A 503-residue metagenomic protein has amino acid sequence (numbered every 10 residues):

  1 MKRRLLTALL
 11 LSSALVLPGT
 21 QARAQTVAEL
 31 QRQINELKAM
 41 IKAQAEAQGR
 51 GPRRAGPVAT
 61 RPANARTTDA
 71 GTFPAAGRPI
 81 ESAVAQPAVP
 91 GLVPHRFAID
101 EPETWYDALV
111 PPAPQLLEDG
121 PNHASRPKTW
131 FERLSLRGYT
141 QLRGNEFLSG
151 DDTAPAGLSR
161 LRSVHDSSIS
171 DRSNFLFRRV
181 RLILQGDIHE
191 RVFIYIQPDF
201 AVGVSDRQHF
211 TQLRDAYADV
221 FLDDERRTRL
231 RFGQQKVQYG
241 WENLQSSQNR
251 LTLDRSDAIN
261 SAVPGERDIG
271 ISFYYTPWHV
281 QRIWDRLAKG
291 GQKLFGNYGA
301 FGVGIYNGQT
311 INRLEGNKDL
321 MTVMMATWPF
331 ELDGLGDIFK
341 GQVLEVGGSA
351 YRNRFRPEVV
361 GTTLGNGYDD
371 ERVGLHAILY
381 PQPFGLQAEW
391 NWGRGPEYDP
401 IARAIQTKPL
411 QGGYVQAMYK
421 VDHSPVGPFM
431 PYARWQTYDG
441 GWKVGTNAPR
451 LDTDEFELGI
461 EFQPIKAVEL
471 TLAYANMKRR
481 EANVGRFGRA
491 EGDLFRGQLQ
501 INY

Functional and structural regions predicted by a protein language model:
M1-L9: Bacterial N-terminal signal peptides that target proteins for export
A8-V16: Bacterial N-terminal signal peptides
V16-L17, Q86: Low-complexity, intrinsically disordered segments with a bias for serine/threonine
L17-A24: Sec/Tat signal peptide C-region and signal peptidase I cleavage site
A24-H165, F221, G291-F295, Y503: N-terminal periplasmic/intermembrane-space "pro-region" immediately following the signal or transit peptide
R96-A98, Y106, L148-S149, D166-I169 (+4 more regions): Outer-membrane beta-barrel pore domains
P121-P155, S163-I311, G316-V323, T327-E331 (+6 more regions): Outer membrane beta-barrel
